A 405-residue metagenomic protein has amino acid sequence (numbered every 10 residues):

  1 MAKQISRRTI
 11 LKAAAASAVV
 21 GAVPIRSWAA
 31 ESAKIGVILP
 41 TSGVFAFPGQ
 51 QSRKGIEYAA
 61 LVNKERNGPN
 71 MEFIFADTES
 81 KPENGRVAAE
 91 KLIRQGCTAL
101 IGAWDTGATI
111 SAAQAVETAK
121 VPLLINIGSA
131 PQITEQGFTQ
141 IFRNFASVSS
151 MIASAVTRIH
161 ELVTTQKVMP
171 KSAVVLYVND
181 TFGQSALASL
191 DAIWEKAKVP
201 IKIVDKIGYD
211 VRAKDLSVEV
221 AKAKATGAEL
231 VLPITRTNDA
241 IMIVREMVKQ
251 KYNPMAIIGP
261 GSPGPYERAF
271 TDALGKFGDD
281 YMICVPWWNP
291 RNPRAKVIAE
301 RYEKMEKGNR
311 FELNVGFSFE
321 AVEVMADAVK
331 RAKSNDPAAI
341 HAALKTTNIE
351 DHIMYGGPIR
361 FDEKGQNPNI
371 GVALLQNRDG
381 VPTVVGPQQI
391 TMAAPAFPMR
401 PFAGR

Functional and structural regions predicted by a protein language model:
A2-K12, W28-R405: Extracytosolic ligand-binding ectodomains
A16-S17, S27: Cleavable N-terminal signal peptides
